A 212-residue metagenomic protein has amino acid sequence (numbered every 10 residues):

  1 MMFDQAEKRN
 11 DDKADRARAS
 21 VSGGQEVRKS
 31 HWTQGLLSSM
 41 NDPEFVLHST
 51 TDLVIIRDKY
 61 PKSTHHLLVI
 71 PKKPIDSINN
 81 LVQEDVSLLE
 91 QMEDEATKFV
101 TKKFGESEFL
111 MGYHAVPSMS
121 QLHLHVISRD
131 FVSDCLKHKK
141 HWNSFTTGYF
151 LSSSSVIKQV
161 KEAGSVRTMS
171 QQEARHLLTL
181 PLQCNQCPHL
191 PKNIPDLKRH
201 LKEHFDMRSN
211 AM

Functional and structural regions predicted by a protein language model:
M1-M212: HIT superfamily nucleotide-processing domains
